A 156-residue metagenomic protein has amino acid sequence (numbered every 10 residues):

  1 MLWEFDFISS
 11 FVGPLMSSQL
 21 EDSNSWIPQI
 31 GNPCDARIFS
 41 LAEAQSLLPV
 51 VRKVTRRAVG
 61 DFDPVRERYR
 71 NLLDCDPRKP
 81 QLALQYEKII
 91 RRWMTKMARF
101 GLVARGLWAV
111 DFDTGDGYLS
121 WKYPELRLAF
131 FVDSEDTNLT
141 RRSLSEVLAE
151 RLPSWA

Functional and structural regions predicted by a protein language model:
F7-L73: Long, hydrophobic N-terminal alpha-helical segment
I30-G31, A36, L48, V59-F62 (+3 more regions): N-terminal intrinsically disordered, cationic/polar leader segments that include organellar targeting peptides
R70, R78, L152-W155: Short, intrinsically disordered/low-complexity patches at protein termini and at juxtamembrane boundaries
D111, Y118-A156: Charged, polyampholytic interaction/assembly segments that form long, compositionally biased interfaces
